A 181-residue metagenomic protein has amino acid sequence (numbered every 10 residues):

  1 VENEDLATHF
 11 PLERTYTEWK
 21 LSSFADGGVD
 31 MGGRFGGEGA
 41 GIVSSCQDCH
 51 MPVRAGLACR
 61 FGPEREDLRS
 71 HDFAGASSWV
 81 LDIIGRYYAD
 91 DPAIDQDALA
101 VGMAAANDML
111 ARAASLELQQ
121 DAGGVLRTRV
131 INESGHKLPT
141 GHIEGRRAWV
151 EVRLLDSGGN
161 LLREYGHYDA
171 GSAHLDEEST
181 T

Functional and structural regions predicted by a protein language model:
V1-T181: Primarily the internal scaffold of c-type cytochrome electron-transfer domains, especially repeated/multiheme c-type
